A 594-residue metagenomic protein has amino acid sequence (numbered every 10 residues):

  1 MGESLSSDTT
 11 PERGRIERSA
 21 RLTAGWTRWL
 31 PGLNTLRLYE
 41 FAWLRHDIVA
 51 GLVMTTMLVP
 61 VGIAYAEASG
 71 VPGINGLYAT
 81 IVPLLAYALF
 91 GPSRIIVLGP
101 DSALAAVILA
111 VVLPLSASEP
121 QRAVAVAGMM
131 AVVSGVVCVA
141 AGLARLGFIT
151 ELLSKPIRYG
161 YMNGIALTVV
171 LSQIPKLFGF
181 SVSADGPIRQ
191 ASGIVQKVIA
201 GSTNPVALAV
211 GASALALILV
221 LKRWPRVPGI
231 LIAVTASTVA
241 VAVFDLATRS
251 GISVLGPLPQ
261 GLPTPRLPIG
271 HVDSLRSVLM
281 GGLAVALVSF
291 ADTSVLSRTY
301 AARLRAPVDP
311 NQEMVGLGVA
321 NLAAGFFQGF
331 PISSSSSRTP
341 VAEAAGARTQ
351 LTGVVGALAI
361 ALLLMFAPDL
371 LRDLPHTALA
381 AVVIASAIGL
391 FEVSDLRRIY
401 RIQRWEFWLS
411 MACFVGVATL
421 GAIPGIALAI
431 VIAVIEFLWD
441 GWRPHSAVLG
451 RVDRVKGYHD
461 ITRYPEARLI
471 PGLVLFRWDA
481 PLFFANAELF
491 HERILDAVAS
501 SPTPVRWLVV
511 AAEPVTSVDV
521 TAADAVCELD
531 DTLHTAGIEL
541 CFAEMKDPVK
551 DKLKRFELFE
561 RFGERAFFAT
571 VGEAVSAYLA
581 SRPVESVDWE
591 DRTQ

Functional and structural regions predicted by a protein language model:
M1-P11, P583-Q594: Intrinsic-disorder signature of long, low-complexity extramembrane regions of polytopic membrane transport proteins
G2-K456, I470, L495, A525 (+1 more regions): Transmembrane helical cores of multi-pass ion-transport proteins
V97, F542, F567: Conserved SAM-binding loop
G389-E560, L579-R582, V587, T593: The feature marks cytosolic C-terminal regulatory regions of anion transporters and related permeases
R561-A577: Short acidic-hydrophobic, aromatic-tinged amphipathic segments that line or gate anion-handling sites
